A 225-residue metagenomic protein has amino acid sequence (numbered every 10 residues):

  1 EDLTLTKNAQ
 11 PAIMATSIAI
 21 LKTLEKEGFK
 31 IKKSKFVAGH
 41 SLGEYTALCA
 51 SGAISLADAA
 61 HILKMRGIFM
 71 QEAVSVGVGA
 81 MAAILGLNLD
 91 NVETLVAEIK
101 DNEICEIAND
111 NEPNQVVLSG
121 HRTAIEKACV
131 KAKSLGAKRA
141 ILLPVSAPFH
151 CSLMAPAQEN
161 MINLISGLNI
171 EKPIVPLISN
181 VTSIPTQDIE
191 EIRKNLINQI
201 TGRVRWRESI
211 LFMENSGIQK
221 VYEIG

Functional and structural regions predicted by a protein language model:
E1-S34, N163-I224: Acyltransferase/transacylase module recognition
E1-V92, L143, K220-I224: FabD-like malonyl-/acyl-CoA
S51-R203: Alpha/beta catalytic cores of group-transfer enzymes, especially the acyltransferase/condensing modules of polyketide
V117-G120, I125, F212-S216, G225: Long hydrophobic alpha-helices with heptad-repeat/coiled-coil character
